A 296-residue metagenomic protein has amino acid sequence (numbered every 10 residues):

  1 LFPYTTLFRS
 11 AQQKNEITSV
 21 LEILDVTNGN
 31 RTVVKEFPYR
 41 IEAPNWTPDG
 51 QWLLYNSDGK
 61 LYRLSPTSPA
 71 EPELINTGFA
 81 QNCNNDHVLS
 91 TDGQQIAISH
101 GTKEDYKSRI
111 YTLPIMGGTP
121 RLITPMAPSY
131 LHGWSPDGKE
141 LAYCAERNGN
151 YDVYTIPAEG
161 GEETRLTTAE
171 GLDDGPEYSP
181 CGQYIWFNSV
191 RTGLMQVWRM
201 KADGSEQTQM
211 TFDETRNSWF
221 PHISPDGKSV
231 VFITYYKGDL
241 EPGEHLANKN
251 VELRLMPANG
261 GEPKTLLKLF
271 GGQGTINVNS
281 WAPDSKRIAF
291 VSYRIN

Functional and structural regions predicted by a protein language model:
L1-L7: Short, small-residue-biased leader/transition segments that mark boundaries at the very start of proteins
R9-N15, P48, L53-G59, A97-E104 (+6 more regions): Beta-strand C-termini and the immediately following turn/loop, strongest in propeller blades
S10-V26, N30-Q51, N56: Beta-strand-rich domains and repeat architectures in extracellular enzymes and scaffolds, especially beta-propellers
T18-V20, K60-Y62, D105-Y111, N150-Y154 (+4 more regions): Structural motif
L24-R40, P66-N82, L113-P128, P157-L172 (+2 more regions): Multi-bladed beta-propeller domains
P38-L54, Q81-S99, M126-C144, E170-N188 (+2 more regions): Conserved beta-propeller blade repeats
N56-P69: Beta-propeller domains
N250-G272, N277-R294: C-terminal closing repeat unit and adjoining cap/tail of repeat-based domains
